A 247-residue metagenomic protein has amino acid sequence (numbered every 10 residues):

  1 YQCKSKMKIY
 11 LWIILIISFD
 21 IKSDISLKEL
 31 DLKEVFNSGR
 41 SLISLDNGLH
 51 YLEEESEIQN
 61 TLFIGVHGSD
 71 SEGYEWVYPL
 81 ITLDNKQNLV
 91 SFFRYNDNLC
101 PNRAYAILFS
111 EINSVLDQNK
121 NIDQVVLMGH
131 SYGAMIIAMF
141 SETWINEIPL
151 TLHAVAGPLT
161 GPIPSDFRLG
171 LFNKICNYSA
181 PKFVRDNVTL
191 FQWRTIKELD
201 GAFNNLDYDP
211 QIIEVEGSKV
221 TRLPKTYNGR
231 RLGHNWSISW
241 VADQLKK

Functional and structural regions predicted by a protein language model:
Y1-S5: N-terminal secretory signal peptides that target proteins for export/translocation
K6-I13: Sec-dependent signal peptide recognition, specifically the positively charged N-region followed immediately by
S18-F19: N-terminal signal peptide c-region/cleavage motif recognized by signal peptidases
D24-D123: Active-site catalytic motif of lipid deacylating hydrolases and related acyltransferases
I64, S91, H153, F191-W193 (+1 more regions): Hydrophobic/aromatic beta-strand patches that form the interior of the parallel beta-sheet core in alpha/beta enzyme
V66, Y95-N98, N102-T189, E198-D200: Serine-dependent carboxylesterase/thioesterase catalytic core of lipase-like alpha/beta-hydrolase/SGNH enzymes
D84-F92, E147-T151, E214-T221: Structural alpha-beta junctions
F172-K247: C-terminal catalytic-base region of ester-bond hydrolases, centering on the histidine of the charge-relay
